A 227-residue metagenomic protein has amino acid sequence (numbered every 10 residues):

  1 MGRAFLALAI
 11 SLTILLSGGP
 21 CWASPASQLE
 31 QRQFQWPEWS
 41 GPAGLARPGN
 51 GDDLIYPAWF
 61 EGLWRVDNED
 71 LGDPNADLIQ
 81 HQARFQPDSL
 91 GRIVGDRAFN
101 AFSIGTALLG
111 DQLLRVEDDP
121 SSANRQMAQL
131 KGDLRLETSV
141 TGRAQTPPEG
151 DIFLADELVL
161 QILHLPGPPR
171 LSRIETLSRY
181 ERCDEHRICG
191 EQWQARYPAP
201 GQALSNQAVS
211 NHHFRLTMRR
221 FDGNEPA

Functional and structural regions predicted by a protein language model:
M1-A4: Positively charged n-region of N-terminal signal peptides that target proteins for export
A7-S17: Bacterial N-terminal signal peptides
I14, I55, P169-L171: Sterically constrained small-residue positions within well-ordered secondary structures of folded domains
P20-G110, P198-N211, R215-A227: Amphipathic/hydrophobic helical signal segments and adjacent flexible N-terminal regions that mediate secretion
A26, Q31-W36, M127, L160-I162 (+2 more regions): Intrinsically disordered, low-complexity regions
A43-G49, R135-T138, L171-R173: Short amphipathic alpha-helical surface micro-motifs
Q86-I162: Predominantly extracellular/secreted and cell-surface proteins with exposed, flexible low-complexity segments
T138-A227: Glycine-rich, aromatic-bearing surface loops/beta-hairpins
